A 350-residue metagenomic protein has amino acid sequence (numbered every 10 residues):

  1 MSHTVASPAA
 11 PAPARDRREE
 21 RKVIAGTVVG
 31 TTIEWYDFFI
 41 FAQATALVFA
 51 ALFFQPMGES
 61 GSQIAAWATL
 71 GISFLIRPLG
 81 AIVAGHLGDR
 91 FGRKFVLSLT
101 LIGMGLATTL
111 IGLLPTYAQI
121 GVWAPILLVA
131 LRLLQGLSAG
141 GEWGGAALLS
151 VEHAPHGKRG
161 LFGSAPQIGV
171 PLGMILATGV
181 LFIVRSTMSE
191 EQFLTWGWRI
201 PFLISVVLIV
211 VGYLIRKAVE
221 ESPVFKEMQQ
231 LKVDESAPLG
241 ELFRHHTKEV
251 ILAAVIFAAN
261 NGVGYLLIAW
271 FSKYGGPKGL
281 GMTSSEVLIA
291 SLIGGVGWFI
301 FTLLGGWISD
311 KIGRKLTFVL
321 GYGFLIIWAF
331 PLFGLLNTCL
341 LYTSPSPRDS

Functional and structural regions predicted by a protein language model:
A46-R77: Extracellular/periplasmic helix-loop-helix junction of adjacent transmembrane segments in MFS-like secondary
A68-A84, L292, V296-L304: Central cavity-lining transmembrane alpha-helices of secondary-active solute carriers, predominantly the Major
A81-F91, L303-I312: Helix-to-loop junctions at the C-terminal end of transmembrane segments in multipass secondary transporters
R90-T100, K311-Y322: Cytoplasmic membrane-interface "Motif A"-like loop-to-helix N-cap segments of 12-TM Major Facilitator Superfamily
G103-I120, F324-N337: C-terminal ends and interior cores of transmembrane alpha-helices in multi-pass membrane transporters/permeases
G163-L181: Glycine-rich segments within core transmembrane alpha-helices of 12-TM secondary carriers
K248-G294: Extracytoplasmic gate region of multi-pass secondary transporters
Y342-D349: Conserved small/polar residues in nucleotide/adenosyl-binding loops
